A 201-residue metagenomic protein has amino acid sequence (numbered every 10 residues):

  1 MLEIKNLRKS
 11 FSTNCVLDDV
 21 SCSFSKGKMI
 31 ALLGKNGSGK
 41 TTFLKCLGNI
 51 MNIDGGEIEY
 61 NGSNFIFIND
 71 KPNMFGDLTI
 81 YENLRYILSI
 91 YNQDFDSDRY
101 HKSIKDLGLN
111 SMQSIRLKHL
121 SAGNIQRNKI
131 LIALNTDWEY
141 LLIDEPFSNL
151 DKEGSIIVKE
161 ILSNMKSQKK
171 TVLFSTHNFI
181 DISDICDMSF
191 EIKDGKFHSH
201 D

Functional and structural regions predicted by a protein language model:
L2, L17-D19: Conserved structural motif at the start of ABC-family nucleotide-binding domains
L33-K35: The feature captures the beta-strand-to-loop junction immediately N-terminal to the Walker
G48: Helix-to-loop junction immediately C-terminal to a conserved catalytic motif
G56-F65: Conserved ABC transporter NBD signature motif
R85, F95-M112: Conserved ABC ATPase "signature" region
L141-E145: Catalytic Walker B motif of ABC-type/P-loop ATPase nucleotide-binding domains
T176-H177: H-loop/switch region of ABC-family ATPase nucleotide-binding domains
